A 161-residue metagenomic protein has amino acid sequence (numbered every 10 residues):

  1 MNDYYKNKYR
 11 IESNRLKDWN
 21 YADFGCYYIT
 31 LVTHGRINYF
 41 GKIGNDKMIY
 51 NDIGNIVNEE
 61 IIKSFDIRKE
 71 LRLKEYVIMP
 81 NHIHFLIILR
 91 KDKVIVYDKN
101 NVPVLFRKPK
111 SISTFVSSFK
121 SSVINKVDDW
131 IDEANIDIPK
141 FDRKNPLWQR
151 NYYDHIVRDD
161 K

Functional and structural regions predicted by a protein language model:
M1-K161: Short catalytic/metal-binding and nucleic-acid-binding patches
